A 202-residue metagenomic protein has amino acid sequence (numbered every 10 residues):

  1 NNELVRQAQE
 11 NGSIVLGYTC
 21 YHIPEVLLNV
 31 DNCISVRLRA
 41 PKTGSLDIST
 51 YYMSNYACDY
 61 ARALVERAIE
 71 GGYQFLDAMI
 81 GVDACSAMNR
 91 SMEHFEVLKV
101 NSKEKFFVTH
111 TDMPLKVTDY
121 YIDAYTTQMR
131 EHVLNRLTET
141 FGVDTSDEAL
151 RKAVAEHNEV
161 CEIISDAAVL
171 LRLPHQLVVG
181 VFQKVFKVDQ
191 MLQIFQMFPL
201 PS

Functional and structural regions predicted by a protein language model:
N1-I14, T126, R130-S202: A charged, amphipathic alpha-helical module
N1-T138, G142-D147: Trp/Phe/Arg-rich N-terminal binding region typifying the photolyase-homology
